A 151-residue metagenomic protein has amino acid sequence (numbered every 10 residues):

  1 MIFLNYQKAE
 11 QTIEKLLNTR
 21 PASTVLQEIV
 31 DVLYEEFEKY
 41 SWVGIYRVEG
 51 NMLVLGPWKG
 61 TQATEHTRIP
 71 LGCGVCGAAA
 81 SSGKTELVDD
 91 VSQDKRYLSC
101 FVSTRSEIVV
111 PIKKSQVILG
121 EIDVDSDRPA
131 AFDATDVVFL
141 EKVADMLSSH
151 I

Functional and structural regions predicted by a protein language model:
M1-W58, Q62-A63: Intrinsically disordered, low-complexity terminal regulatory regions
E14, S126-I151: Juxtadomain coupling helices with adjacent low-complexity linkers
F37, S99-T104: Short loop/turn motifs at secondary-structure junctions and domain boundaries
W42, V109, E121: Short hydrophobic/aromatic beta-strand element in the GNAT-like acyltransferase core that lines or flanks the acyl-donor
V48-M52, G56-S99: Regulatory sensory and allosteric helical modules in signal-transduction proteins and certain transcription factors
S106-K113: A short, aliphatic-rich beta-strand micro-motif
K113-S126: Sensory-domain boundary capping and coupling elements
